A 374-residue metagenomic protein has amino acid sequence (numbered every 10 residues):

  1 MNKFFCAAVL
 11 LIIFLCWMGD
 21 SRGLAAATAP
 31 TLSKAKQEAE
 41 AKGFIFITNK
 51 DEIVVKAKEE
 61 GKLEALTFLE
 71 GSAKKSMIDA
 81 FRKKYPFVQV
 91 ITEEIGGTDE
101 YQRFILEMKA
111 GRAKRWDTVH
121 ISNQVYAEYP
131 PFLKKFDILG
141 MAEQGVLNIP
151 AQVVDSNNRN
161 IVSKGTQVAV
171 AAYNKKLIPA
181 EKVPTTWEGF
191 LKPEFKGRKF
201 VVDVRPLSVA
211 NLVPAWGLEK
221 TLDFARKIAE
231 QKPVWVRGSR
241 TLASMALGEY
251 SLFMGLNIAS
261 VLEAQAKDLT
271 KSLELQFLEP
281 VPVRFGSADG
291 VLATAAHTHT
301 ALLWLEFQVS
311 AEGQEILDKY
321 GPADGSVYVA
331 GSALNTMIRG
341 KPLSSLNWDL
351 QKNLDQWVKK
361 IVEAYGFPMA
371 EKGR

Functional and structural regions predicted by a protein language model:
A7-G19: Bacterial N-terminal signal peptides
A29-S33, F46-K58, F68-Q89, E263-A264: Short, polar/charged alpha-helical segment
E64-D79, I91-I105, A113-Y250: Extracytoplasmic ligand-binding site segments that recognize negatively charged/polar headgroups
V125-E128, S251-S272: A ligand-binding cleft/hinge motif common to bilobed small-molecule-binding domains
Q167, A225-V236, L269-A293: Periplasmic-binding protein-like
A172-L177, V213-A215, R284-H297, I316-K319: A bilobed periplasmic-binding-protein/Venus flytrap-type ligand-binding module shared by bacterial periplasmic
F195-V204, F307-G331: Periplasmic-binding protein-like
A330-R374: Extracellular/periplasmic bilobal clamshell ligand-binding domains
